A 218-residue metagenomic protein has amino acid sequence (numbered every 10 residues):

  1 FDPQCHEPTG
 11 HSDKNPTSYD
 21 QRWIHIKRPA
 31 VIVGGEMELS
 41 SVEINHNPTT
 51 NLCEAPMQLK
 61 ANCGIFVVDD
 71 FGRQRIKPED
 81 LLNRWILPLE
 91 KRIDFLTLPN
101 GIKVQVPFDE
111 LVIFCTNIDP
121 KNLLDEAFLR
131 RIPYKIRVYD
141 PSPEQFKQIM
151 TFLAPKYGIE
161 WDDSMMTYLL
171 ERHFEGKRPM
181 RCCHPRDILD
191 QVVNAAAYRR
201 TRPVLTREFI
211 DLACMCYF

Functional and structural regions predicted by a protein language model:
F1-F114, R178: Conserved ASCE/P-loop NTPase catalytic core
C63, E90, D94, P133 (+5 more regions): Non-catalytic alpha-helical coupling and interface elements of nucleotide-dependent molecular machines and regulators
V67, G72-Q74, P120, Y134 (+1 more regions): Residues immediately C-terminal
G72-Q74, V104-Q105, L111-V112, I118-N122 (+2 more regions): Conserved nucleotide-binding/hydrolysis micro-motifs of P-loop NTPases
P78-L81, P120, L124, F128: Helical "lid/switch" subdomain of P-loop NTPase nucleotide-binding domains
F108, R131-I132: Short, structured coil segments at secondary-structure junctions
K121-D125, V138-R186, Y198-P203: Conserved C-terminal "switch" segment of AAA+ ATPases
C182-L189, A196-F218: Conserved C-terminal helix/linker of AAA+ ATPases
